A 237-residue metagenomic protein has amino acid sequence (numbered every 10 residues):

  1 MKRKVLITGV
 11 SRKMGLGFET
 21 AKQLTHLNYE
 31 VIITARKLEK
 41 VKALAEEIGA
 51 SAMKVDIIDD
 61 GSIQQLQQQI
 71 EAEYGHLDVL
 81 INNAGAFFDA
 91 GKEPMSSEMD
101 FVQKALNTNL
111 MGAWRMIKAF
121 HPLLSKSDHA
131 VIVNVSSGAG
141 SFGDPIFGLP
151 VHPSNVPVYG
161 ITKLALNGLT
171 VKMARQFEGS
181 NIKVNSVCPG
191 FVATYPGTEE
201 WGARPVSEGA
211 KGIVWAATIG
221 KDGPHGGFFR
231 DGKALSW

Functional and structural regions predicted by a protein language model:
M1-I32: Canonical Rossmann dinucleotide-binding motif of NAD(H)/NADP(H)-dependent dehydrogenases/reductases, specifically
L6-G9, N82-N83, V131-S137, K183-C188: Structural signature of the Rossmann-like NAD(P)-dependent dehydrogenase/reductase core
V55-L66: The beta1-alpha1 cofactor-binding region of Rossmann-like NAD(H)/NADP(H)-dependent oxidoreductases
Q69-N82, F88, E98, D222: A glycine-rich helix->loop->beta "capping" turn within Rossmann-like NAD(P)(H)-dependent oxidoreductase domains
I81, M116-F120, L124, L169-T170 (+1 more regions): Hydrophobic positions on the long internal alpha-helix of Rossmann-like NAD(P)-dependent oxidoreductase domains
A86, E93-L106, S125-E178: Catalytic loop of short-chain dehydrogenase/reductase
L164, G179, S186-V187, T194 (+1 more regions): C-terminal helical subdomain
